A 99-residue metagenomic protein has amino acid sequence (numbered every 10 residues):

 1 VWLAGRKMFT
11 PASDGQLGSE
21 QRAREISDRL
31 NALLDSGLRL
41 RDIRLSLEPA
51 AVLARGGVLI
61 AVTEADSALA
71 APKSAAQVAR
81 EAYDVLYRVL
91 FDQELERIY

Functional and structural regions predicted by a protein language model:
V1-Y99: N-terminal targeting peptides and non-cytosolic leader segments immediately upstream of the first transmembrane helix
